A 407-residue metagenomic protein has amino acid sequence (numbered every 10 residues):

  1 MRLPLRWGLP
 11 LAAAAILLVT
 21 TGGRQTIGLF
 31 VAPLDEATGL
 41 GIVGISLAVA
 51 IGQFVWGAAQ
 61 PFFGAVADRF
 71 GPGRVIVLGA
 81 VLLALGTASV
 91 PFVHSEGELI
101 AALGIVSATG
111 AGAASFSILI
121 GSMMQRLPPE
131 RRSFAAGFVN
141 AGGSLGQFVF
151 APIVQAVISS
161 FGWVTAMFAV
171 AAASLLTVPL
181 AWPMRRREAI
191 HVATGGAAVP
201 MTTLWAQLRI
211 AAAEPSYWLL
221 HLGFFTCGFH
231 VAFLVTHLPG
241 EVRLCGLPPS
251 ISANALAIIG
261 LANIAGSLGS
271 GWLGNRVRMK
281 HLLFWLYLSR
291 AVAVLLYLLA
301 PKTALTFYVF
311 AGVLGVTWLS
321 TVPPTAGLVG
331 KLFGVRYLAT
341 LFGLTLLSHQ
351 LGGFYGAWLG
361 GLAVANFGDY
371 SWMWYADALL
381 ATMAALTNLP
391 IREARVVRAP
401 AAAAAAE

Functional and structural regions predicted by a protein language model:
Q25, Q53-P61, F148, G260-L268 (+1 more regions): Residue-level signature of mid-helix packing/kink "hotspots" within the transmembrane helices of 12-pass Major
I27-V31, E214-S267: Extracytoplasmic gate region of multi-pass secondary transporters
A59-G71, G266-R278, V364-A365: Helix-to-loop junctions at the C-terminal end of transmembrane segments in multipass secondary transporters
V81-H94, S289-K302: C-terminal ends and interior cores of transmembrane alpha-helices in multi-pass membrane transporters/permeases
G86, E98-A114, F225, T306-S320: Hydrophobic core of transmembrane alpha-helices in multi-pass small-molecule transporters, especially MFS/SLC-type
L103-A141, L328, G334: Cytoplasmic helix-loop-helix junction between adjacent transmembrane helices in 12-TM secondary transporters
V139-A189: Helix-loop-helix hairpin linking two adjacent transmembrane segments in secondary transporters
P183-A206, V397-A404: Flexible cytoplasmic inter-helical loops of multi-pass small-molecule transporters
